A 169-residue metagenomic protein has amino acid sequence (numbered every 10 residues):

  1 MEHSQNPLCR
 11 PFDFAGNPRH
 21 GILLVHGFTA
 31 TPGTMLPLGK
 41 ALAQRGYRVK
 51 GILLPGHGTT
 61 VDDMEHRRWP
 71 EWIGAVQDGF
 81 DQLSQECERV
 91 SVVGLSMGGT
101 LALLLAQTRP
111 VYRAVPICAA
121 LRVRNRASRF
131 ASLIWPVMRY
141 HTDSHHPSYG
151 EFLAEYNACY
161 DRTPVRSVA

Functional and structural regions predicted by a protein language model:
H3-T60: Short, surface-exposed "cap/lid" segments of acyl-processing enzymes
G56-H57, M97-G98, A120: Conserved beta-strand edge residues that scaffold enzyme active sites
T60-S91: Catalytic nucleophile-loop/oxyanion-hole region of alpha/beta-hydrolase and closely related hydrolase-like folds
G94-G98, A102: Gly/Ala-rich beta-loop-alpha elbow adjacent to hydrolase catalytic centers
L104-T108: Active-site signature of alpha/beta-hydrolase-fold catalytic machinery across serine- and Asp/Cys-nucleophile hydrolases
Y112, A119-A169: The alpha/beta-hydrolase serine catalytic core
